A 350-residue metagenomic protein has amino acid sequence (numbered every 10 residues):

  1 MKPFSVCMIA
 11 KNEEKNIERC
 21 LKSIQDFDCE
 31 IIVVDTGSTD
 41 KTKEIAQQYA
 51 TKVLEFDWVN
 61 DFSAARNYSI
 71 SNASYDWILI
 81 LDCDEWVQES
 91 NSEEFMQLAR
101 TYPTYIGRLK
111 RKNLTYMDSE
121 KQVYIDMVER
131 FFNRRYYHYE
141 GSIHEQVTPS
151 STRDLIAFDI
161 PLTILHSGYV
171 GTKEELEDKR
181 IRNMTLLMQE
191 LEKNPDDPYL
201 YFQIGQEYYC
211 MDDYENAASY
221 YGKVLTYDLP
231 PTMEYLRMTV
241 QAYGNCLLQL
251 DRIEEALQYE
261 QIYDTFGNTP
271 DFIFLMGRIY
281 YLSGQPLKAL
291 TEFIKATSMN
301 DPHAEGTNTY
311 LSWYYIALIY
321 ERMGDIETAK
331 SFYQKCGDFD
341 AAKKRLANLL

Functional and structural regions predicted by a protein language model:
C7-F27: Short, well-formed alpha-helical segments that are part of the catalytic scaffolds of diverse glycosyltransferases
M8, C29-G37, L54, C83: Short beta-strand/loop segment that forms part of the nucleotide-sugar
K15-E18, D40-Y49, S90-N91: Acidic helix N-cap motif at the loop->helix transition within catalytic regions of sugar-transfer enzymes
S23, D35-I45, W58, D82-E85: A conserved acidic beta->alpha catalytic loop
E44-Y68, N72: Conserved donor nucleotide-binding strand/loop of the catalytic core
I70, Q88-D212, N216: Catalytic-site signature of metal-activated, phosphate-bearing donor transferases, centered on the GT-A/GT-A-like
I78: Short aromatic/hydrophobic "clamp" motif used to bind/position activated sugar donors
